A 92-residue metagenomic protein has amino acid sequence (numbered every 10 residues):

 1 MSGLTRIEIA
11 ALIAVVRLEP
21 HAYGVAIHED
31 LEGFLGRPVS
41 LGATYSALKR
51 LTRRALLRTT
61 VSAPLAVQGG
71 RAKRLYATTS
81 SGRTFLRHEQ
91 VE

Functional and structural regions predicted by a protein language model:
S2-A43: N-terminal helix-turn-helix DNA-binding core of bacterial DNA-binding proteins
A22, R54-L56, K73: Structural motif
E29, T52-R53: Alpha-helical residues within the helix-turn-helix
L31, L35, V61-A63, S80: Short, well-ordered turn and helix-capping elements at secondary-structure junctions
F34, H88-E92: C-terminal regulatory/oligomerization modules of transcriptional regulators
T44-L51: Basic amphipathic alpha-helical segments that dock to polyanions
R54-G69: Beta-hairpin "wing" of winged helix-turn-helix
Q68, A72-E89: Basic, amphipathic "hinge/linker" alpha-helix immediately C-terminal to the N-terminal HTH DNA-binding motif
